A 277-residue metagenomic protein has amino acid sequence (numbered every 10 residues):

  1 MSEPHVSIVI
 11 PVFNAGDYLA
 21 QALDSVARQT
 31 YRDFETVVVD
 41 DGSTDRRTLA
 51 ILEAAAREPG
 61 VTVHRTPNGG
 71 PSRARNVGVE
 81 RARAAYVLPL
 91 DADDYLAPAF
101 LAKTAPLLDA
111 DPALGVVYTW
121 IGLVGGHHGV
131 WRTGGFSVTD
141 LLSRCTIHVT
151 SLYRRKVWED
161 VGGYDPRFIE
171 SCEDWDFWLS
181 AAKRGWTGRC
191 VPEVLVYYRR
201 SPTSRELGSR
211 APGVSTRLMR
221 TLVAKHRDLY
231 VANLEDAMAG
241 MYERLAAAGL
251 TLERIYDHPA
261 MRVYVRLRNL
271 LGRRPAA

Functional and structural regions predicted by a protein language model:
M1-S25: N-proximal low-complexity "stem/linker" segments adjacent to membrane-targeting elements
P4-S7, E35, D176: Cell-envelope/extracellular polymer assembly enzymes that use nucleotide-activated donors
L23-R65: Acidic donor-binding segment of Leloir-type glycosyltransferases
T66-A82: Glycine-rich, basic loop-to-helix element that forms the pyrophosphate-binding segment of sugar-nucleotide handling
V87: Short aromatic/hydrophobic "clamp" motif used to bind/position activated sugar donors
A99-V130: Conserved donor NDP-sugar-binding/catalytic core segment of glycosyltransferases
S137-L218: Conserved nucleotide-sugar donor-binding catalytic segment
V214-A277: Boundary detector for helix-to-coil junctions that initiate low-complexity/charged tails
